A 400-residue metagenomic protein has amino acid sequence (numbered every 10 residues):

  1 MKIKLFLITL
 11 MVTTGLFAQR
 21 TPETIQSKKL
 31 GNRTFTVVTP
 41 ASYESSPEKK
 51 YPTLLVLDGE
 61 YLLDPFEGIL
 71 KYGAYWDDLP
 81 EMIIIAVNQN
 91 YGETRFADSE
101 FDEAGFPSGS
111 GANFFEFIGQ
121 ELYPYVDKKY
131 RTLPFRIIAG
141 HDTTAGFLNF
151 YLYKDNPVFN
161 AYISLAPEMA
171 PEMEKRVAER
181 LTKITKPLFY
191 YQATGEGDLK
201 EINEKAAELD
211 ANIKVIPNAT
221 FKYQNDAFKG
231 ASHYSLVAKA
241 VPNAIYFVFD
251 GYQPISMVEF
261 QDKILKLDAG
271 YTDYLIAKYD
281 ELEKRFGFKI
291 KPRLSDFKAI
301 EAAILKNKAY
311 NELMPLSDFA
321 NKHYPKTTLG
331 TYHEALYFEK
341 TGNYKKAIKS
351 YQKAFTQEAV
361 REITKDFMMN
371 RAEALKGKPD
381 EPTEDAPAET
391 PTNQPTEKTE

Functional and structural regions predicted by a protein language model:
M1, A18-Q19: Absolute protein N-terminus
I3-T14: Sec-dependent N-terminal signal peptides
Q19-Y344, I348-T383: Non-catalytic cap/lid and distal C-terminal segments of serine-dependent acyl enzymes
P387-E400: Long, low-complexity, intrinsically disordered segments
